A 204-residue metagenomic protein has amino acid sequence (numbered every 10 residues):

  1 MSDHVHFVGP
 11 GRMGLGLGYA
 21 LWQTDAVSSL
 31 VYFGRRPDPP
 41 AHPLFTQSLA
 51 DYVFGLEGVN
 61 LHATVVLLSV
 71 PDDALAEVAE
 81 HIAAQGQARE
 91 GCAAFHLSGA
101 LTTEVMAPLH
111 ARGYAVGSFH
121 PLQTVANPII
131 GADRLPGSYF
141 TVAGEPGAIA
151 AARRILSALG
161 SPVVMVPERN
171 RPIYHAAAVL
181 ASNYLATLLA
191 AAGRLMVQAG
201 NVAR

Functional and structural regions predicted by a protein language model:
M1-L61: NAD(P)+-binding Rossmann beta1-loop-alpha1 motif at the extreme N-terminus of oxidoreductases
S2-H4, A63, G91, G137: Phosphate-coordination loops involved in phosphoryl transfer and adenosine-cofactor binding
V5, S28-L30, V116, V163 (+1 more regions): Hydrophobic anchor at the start of a short beta-strand that flanks the dinucleotide cofactor-binding loop
G11, S69-D72, A76, T103 (+3 more regions): Electropositive phosphate-/nucleotide-binding environments in soluble metabolic enzymes
S29-R35, A94-L97, V142-A143: Short, hydrophobic beta-strand segments that form beta-sheet elements in well-ordered domains
R35-P39, G99-T102, P146-G147: Short, polar loop motifs at secondary-structure junctions
P37, L44-S48, L109, I130-R204: Internal alpha-helical scaffold of NAD(P)-dependent oxidoreductase catalytic cores
F45-I130: Rossmann-like NAD(P)(H) cofactor-binding subdomain of soluble oxidoreductases
